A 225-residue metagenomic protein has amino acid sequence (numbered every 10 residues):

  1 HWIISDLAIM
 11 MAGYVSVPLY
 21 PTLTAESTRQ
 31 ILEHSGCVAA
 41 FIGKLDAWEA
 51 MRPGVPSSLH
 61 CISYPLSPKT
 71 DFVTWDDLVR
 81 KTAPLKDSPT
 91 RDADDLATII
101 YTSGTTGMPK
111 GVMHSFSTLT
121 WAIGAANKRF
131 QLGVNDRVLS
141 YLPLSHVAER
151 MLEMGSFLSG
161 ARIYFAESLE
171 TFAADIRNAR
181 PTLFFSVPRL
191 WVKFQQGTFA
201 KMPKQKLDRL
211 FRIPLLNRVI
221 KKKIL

Functional and structural regions predicted by a protein language model:
H1-V17, P21-A25, E33-A39, D136-R137 (+1 more regions): A short helix-loop-beta submotif of the ANL/AMP-binding
I9, A40, L96, T102-T105 (+3 more regions): Conserved S/T- and glycine-rich ATP-binding loop of Class I adenylate-forming
Y14-E33, K44-W48, I163-A179, G197: ATP-dependent adenylate-forming carboxylate-activation enzymes
D46-A93, T198-I224: ANL superfamily adenylate-forming
T82-Y101, M108, Q131-R137: Conserved pre-ATP/AMP-binding loop-to-beta segment of ANL
A97-I123: Conserved AMP-binding A3 loop
T120-R137, L144-I224: Conserved AMP-binding/adenylation subdomain of ANL enzymes
